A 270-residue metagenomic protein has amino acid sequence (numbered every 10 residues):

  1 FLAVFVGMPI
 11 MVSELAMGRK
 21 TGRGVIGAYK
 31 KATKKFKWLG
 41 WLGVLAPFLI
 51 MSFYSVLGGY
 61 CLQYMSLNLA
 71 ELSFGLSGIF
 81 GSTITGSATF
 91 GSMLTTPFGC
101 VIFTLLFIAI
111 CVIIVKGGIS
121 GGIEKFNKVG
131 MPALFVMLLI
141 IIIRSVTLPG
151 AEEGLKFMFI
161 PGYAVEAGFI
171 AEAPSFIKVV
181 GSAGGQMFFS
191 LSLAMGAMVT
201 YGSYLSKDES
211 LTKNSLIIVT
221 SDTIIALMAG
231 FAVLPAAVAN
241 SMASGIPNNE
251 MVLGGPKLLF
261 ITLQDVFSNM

Functional and structural regions predicted by a protein language model:
F1, K31, W38-L42, E209-I218: Membrane-interface alpha-helices at helix entry/exit sites of multi-pass transporters
F1, S13-R23, E124: Membrane-interface helix-loop junction between the first two transmembrane segments
F1-S13, L39, G99-C100: Extracellular loop-to-transmembrane helix junctions
L2-M8, L42-S66, A133-I143, S221-P235: Hydrophobic alpha-helical membrane-insertion segments
G7, G18-K20, I50-V56, M187-A194 (+1 more regions): Short helix-coil transition sites and intra-membrane helix breaks within transmembrane domains of multi-pass
K20-L42, S55-S120, P149-G181, N249 (+1 more regions): Inter-helical loop and helix-membrane interface segments of multi-pass membrane transporters/permeases
E124, K128-M270: Membrane-embedded translocation segments of transport machinery
